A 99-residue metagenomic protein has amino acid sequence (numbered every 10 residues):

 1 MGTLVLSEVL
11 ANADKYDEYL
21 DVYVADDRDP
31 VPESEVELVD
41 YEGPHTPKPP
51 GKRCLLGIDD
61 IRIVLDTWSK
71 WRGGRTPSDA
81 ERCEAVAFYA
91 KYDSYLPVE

Functional and structural regions predicted by a protein language model:
M1-P47: Extended, charge-biased low-complexity segments that typically form long amphipathic alpha-helices/coiled-coils
S34-S94, V98: Amphipathic protein-protein interaction modules
